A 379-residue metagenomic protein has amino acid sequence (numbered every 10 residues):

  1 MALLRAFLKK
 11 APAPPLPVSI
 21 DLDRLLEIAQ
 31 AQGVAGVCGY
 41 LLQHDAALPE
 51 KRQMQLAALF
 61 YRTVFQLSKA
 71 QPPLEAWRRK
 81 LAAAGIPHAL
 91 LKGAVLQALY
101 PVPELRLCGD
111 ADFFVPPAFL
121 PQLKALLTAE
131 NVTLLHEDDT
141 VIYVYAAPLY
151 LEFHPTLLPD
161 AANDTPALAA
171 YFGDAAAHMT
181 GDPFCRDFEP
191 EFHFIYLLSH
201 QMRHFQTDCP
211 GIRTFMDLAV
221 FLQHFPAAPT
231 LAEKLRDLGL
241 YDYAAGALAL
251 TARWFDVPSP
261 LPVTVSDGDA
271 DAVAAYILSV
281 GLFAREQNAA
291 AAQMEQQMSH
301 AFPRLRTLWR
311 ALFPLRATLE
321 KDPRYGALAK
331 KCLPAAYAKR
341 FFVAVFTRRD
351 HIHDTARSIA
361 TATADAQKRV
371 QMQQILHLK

Functional and structural regions predicted by a protein language model:
M1-G109, V115-K379: Conserved NTP-donor binding/palm subdomain of two-metal-ion nucleotidyltransferases/polymerases, i.e., the charged
